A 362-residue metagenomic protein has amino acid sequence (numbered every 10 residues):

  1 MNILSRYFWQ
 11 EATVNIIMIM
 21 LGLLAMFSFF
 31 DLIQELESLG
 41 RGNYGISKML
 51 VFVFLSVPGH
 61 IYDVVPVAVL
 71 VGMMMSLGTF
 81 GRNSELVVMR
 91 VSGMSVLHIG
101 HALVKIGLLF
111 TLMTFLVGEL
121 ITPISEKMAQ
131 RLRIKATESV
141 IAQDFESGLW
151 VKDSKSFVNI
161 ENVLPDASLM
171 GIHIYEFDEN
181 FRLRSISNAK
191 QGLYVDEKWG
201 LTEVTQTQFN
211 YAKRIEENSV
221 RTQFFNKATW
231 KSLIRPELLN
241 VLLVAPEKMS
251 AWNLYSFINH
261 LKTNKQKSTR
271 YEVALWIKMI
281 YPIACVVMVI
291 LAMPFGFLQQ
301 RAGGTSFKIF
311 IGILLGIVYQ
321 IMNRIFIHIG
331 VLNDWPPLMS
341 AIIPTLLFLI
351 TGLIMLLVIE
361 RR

Functional and structural regions predicted by a protein language model:
M1-S154, P165, R182, T229-R362: Transmembrane alpha-helices
S139-F209: USP/UBP deubiquitinase core
V204, K227-W230: Generic preference for hydrophobic/aromatic residues in regular secondary structure cores
N210-K227: Membrane-interface helix/helix-cap signal primarily in integral membrane proteins
